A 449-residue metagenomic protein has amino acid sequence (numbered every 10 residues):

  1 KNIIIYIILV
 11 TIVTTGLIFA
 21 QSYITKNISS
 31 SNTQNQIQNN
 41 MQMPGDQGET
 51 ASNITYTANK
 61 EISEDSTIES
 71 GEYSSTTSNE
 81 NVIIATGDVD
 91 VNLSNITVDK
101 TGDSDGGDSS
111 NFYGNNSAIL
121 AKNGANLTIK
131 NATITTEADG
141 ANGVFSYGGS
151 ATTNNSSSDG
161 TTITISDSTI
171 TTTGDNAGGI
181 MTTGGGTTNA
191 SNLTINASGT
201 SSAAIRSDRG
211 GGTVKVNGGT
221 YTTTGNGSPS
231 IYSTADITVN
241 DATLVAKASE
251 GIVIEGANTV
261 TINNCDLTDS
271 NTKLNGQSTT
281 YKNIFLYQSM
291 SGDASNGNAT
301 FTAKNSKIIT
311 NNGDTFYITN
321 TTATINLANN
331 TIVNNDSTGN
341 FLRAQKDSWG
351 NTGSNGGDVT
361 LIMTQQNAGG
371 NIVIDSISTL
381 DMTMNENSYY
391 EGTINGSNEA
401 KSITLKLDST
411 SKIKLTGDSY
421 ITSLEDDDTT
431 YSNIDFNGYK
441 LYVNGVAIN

Functional and structural regions predicted by a protein language model:
K1-V10: N-terminal Sec-pathway targeting helices
T15-N39: Sec-dependent signal peptide cleavage junction
G45-G48, S52-S70, A85-D103, N111-E137 (+11 more regions): Surface-exposed loop/turn motifs in large extracellular/passenger domains
S74-I84: Beta-strand-rich domains and repeat architectures in extracellular enzymes and scaffolds, especially beta-propellers
Y390, G438-I448: Extracellular, surface-exposed repeat architectures
G396-S402, L415-D426: Surface-exposed loop/turn positions within long extracellular repeat scaffolds, especially the passenger domains
